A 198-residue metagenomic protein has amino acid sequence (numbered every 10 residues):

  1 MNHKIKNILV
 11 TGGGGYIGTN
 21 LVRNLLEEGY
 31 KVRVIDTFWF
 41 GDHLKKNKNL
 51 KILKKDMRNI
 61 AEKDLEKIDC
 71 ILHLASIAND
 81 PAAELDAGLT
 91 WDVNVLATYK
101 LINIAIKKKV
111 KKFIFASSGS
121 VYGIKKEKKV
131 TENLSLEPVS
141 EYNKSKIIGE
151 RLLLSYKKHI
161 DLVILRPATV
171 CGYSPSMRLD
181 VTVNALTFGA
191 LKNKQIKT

Functional and structural regions predicted by a protein language model:
I8-E28: N-terminal Rossmann NAD(P)H-binding glycine-rich loop of SDR-like oxidoreductase domains
T11, I35, I71-L74, F113-S118 (+1 more regions): SDR active-site strand-loop-helix element
Y30-W39: Conserved glycine-rich Rossmann-like NAD(P)H-binding loop of the short-chain dehydrogenase/reductase
K48-N59: Rossmann-fold cofactor-recognition segment
M57-V93, I104: NAD(P)H-binding glycine-rich loop region in Rossmannoid oxidoreductase-like domains and their noncatalytic homologs
Y99-E141: Conserved Rossmann-fold NAD(P)-dependent oxidoreductase catalytic core, especially the SDR/UDP-sugar
S145: Active-site helix of classical SDR
R151-T198: NAD(P)-dependent short-chain dehydrogenase/reductase
